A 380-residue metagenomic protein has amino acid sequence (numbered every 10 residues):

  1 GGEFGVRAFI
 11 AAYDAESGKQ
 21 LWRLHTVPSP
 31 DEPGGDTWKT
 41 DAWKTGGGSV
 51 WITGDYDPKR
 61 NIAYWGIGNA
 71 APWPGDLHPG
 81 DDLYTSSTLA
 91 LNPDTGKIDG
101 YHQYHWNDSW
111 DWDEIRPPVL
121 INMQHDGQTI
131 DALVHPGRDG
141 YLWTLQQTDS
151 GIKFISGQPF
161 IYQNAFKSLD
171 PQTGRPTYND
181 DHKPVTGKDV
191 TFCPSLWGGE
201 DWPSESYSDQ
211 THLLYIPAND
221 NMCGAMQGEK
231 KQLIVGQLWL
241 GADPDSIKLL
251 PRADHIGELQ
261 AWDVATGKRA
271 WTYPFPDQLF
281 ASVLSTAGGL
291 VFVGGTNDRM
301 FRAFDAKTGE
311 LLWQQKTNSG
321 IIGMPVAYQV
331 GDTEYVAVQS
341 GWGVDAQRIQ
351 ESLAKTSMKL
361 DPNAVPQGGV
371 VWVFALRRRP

Functional and structural regions predicted by a protein language model:
G1, I67, G137, A218 (+2 more regions): Recurrent small/Gly-Pro-centered beta-turn motifs in extracellular repeat architectures
E3-F4, D41-V50, P194-D201: Active-site glycine- and acidic-residue-rich loops that bind and position anionic ligands or nucleotide-like cofactors
F9-K44, L77-D113, I121-T129, Y141-F192 (+3 more regions): Extracytoplasmic/lumenal domain signature
T37-G46, W51-D55, K59, P72-G75: Active-site lining segments of carbohydrate-active enzymes
D55, I161, G174, D181 (+2 more regions): Long, low-complexity segments enriched in small/aliphatic residues
D55-A63, Y207-S208, V326: Glycine-rich phosphate/diphosphate-binding loops that line cofactor/substrate pockets in enzymes
